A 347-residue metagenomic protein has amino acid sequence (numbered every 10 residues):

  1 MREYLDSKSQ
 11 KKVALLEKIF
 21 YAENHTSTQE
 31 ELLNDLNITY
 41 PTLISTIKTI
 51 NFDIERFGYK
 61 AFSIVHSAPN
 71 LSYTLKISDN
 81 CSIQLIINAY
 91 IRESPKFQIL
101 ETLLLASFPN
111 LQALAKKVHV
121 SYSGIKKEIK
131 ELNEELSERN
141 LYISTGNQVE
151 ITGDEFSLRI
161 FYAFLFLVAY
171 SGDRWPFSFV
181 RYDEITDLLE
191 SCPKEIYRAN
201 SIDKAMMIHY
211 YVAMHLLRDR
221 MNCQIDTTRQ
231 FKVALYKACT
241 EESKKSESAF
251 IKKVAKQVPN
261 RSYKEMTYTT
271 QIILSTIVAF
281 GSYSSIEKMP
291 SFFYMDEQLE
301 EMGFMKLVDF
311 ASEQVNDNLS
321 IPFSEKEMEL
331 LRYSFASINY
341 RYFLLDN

Functional and structural regions predicted by a protein language model:
M1-N347: A cross-family "folded-core" feature that marks the main globular domain of proteins
